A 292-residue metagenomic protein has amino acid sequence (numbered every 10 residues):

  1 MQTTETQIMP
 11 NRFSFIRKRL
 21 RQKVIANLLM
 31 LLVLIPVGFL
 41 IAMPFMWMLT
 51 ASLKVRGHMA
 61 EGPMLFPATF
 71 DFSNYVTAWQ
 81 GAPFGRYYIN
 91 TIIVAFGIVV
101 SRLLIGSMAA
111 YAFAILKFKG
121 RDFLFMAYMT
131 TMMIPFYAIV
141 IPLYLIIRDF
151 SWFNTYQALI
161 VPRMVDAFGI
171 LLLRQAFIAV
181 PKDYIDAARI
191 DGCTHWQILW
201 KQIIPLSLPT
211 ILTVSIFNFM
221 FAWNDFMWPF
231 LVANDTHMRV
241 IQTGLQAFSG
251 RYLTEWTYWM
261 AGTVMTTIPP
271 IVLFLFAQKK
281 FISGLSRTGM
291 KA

Functional and structural regions predicted by a protein language model:
M1-R21: Short, Lys/Arg-rich, polar N-terminal cytosolic tail immediately upstream of the first transmembrane signal-anchor
I8, K18, A26-A292: A structural signal for multi-pass alpha-helical bundles of membrane permease subunits that mediate small-molecule
